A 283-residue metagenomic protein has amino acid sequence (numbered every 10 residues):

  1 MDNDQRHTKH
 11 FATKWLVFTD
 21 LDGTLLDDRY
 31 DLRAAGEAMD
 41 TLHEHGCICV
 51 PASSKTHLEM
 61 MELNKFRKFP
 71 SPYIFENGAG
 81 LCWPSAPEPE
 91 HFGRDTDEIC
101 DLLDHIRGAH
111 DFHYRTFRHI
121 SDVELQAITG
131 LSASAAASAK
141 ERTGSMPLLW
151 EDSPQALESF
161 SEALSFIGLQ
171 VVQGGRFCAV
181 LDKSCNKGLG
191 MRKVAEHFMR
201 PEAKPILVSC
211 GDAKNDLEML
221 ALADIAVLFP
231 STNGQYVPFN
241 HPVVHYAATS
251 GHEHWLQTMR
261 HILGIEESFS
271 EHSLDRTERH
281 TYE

Functional and structural regions predicted by a protein language model:
H7-A12, L32, C178-E283: Mg2+-dependent phosphoryl-transfer enzymes with acidic/Ser/Thr/Gly-rich catalytic loops
T13-R29, L220: Asp-based phosphoryl-transfer active-site loop
K14-V17, S71, L207: The start of beta-strands in P-loop NTPase/AAA+ ATPase cores
D27-H45, E158, C185-H197: Short, acidic loop-to-helix structural element flanking the phosphoryl-transfer center in phosphate-processing enzymes
D28-H119: Active-site phosphate-binding/coordination module
R67-F69, E76-N77, I167, L222-D224 (+1 more regions): Short, structured coil segments at secondary-structure junctions
P70-E76, S134-A135, A226-S231: Short hydrophobic/aromatic-enriched beta-strand-loop microsegments
I106-V208, K214-N215: Conserved acidic, metal-coordinating active-site core of Asp-based, Mg2+-dependent phosphoryl-transfer enzymes
